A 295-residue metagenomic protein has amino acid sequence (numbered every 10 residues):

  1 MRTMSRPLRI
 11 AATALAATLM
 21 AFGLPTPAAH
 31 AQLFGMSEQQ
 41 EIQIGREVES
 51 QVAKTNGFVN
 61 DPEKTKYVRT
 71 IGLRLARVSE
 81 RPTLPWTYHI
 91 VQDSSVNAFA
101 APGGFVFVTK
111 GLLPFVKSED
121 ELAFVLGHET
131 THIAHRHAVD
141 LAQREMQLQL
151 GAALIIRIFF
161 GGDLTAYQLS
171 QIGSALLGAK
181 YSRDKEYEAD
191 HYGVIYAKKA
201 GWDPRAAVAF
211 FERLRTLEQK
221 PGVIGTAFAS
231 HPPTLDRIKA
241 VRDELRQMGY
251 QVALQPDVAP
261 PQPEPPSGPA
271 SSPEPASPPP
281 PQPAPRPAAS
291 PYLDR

Functional and structural regions predicted by a protein language model:
M1-P7: N-terminal secretory signal peptides that target proteins for export/translocation
P7-I10, I238: Hydrophobic alpha-helical segments, especially transmembrane helices and their immediate juxtamembrane helical caps
A12-G23: Bacterial N-terminal signal peptides
L24-R295: A Zn2+-metalloprotease active-site environment signal
